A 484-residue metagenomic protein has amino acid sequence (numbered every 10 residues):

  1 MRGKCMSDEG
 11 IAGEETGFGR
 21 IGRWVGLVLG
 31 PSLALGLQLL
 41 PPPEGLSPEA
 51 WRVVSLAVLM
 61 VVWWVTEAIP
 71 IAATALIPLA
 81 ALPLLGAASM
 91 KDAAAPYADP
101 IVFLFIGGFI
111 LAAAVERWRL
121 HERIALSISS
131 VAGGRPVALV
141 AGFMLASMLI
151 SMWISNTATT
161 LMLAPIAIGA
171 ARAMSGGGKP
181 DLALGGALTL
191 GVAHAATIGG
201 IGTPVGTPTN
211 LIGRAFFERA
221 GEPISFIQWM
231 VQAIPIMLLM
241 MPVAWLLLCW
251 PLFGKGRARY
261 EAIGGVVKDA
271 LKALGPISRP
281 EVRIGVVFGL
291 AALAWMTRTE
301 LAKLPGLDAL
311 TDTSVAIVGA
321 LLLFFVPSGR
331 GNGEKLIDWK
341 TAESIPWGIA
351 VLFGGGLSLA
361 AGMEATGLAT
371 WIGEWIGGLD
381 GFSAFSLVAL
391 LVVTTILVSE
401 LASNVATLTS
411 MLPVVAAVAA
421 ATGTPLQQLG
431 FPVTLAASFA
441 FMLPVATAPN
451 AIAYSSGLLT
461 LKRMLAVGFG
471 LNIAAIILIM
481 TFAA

Functional and structural regions predicted by a protein language model:
R2-L104, G221, Q228-E374, G470-I476 (+1 more regions): Hydrophobic transmembrane alpha-helices of multi-pass small-molecule transporters
E15, P42, L59, A72-K179 (+3 more regions): Membrane-embedded alpha-helical segments and adjacent helix-loop junctions characteristic of multi-pass solute
G17, M174-G254, A258, K272 (+1 more regions): Membrane-core helix-loop-helix motifs of multi-pass transport proteins
G22, P413-A417, T422, G430 (+1 more regions): In a subset of proteins, long, contiguous C-terminal domains/tails are tracked
G45-S55, Y97-I110, N156-T160, T311-A320 (+2 more regions): Structural signature of hydrophobic alpha-helical transmembrane segments
L59-T66, A113-S127, V131, F325-D338 (+3 more regions): C-terminal ends of transmembrane helices
A75-L79, T157-R172, T189, G202-R219 (+6 more regions): Re-entrant/interfacial helical elements at transmembrane boundaries that shape and gate the permeation pathway
P136-L149, G176-G199, I227-Q232, A384-L397 (+1 more regions): Alpha-helical transmembrane segments of multi-pass membrane proteins
